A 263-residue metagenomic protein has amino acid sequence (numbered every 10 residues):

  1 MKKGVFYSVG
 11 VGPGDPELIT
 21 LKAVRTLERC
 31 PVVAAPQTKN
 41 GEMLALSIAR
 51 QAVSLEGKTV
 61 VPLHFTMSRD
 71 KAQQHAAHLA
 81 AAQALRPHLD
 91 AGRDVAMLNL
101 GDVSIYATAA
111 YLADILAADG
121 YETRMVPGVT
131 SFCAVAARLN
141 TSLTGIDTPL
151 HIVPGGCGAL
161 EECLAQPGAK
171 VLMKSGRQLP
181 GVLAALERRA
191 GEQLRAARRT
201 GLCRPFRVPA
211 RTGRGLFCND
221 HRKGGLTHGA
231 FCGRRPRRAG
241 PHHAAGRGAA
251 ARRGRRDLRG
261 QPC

Functional and structural regions predicted by a protein language model:
K2-F65, A197-C203, R207-R211, T227-C263: Glycine-rich, flexible N-terminal cofactor/catalytic loop recognition
F6, V95, L164-G229: A contiguous loop/helix-start segment that scaffolds small-molecule binding in enzyme catalytic cores
D15, K39-N40, G101-A107, V129-S131 (+2 more regions): Gly/Ser/Thr-rich loops at beta-strand to alpha-helix junctions that form or flank small-molecule/cofactor-binding
V32-V33, S142, K170, D220 (+1 more regions): Short, well-ordered beta-strand core segments
A35-P36, P62, M97-N99, M125-G128 (+4 more regions): General beta-strand structural signal in soluble alpha/beta enzymes
V61-A91, M97: Glycine/small-residue-rich loop that forms an oxyanion/phosphate-binding "nest" at active or ligand-binding sites
A80-H88, S142-P154, V208-C218: A polyampholytic, Gly/Pro-enriched intrinsically disordered region
S104-Q166, G225: Class I SAM-dependent methyltransferase SAM-binding "motif I" and its flanking Rossmann-like core
